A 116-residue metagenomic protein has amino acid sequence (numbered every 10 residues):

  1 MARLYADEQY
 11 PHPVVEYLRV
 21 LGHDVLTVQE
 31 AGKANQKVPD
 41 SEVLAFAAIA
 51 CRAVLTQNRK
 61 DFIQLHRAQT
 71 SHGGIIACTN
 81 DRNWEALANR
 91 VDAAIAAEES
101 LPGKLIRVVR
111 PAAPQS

Functional and structural regions predicted by a protein language model:
M1-E8, H12-V20, L26, N35 (+2 more regions): Acidic, PIN/NYN-like endoribonuclease modules and their adjacent C-terminal/linker elements
D40, A50: Basic, amphipathic alpha-helical patches used to engage nucleic acids or provide basic targeting signals, exemplified
R52-L65: Acidic, metal-binding active-site segment of PIN/NYN-like and related structure-specific nucleases
